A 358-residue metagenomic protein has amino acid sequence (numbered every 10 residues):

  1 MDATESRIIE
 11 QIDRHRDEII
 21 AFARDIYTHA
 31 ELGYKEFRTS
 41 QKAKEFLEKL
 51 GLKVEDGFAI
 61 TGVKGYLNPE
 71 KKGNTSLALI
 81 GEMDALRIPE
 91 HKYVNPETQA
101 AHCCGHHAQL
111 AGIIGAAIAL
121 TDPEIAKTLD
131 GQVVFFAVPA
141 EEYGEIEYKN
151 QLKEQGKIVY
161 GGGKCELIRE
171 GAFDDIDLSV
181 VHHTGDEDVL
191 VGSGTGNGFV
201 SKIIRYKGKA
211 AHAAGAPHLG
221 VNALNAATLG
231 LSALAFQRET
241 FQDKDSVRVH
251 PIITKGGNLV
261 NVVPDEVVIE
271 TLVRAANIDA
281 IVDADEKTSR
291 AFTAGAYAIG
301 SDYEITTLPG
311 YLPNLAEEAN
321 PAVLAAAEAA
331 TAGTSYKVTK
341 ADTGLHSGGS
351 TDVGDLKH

Functional and structural regions predicted by a protein language model:
D2-C103, H107-V134, P139: Acidic/His- and Gly-rich active-site-bordering loop/insert found across diverse amide/peptide-bond hydrolases
R7, Q11, H15, F22-D25 (+8 more regions): Generic non-transmembrane alpha-helical segments
Y34-R38, I158, V221: Soluble non-cytosolic domains of exported or imported proteins
E55, G156-I158, S193-G196, T343-S347: Short Gly/Pro-enriched turn/cap motifs at secondary-structure boundaries
E97-E147, V200-Y206, H212-Q237, T271-V273: Alpha-helical metal-binding/catalytic segments enriched in His/Glu/Asp
A111-T195: Acidic/histidine-rich catalytic neighborhood of metal-dependent amide-processing enzymes
I168, F173-P321, A325-A326, H346-G354: Midchain, well-structured core segments that form catalytic/ion-binding scaffolds
G333-H358: Zn-dependent metallopeptidase/amidohydrolase metal-coordination segment
